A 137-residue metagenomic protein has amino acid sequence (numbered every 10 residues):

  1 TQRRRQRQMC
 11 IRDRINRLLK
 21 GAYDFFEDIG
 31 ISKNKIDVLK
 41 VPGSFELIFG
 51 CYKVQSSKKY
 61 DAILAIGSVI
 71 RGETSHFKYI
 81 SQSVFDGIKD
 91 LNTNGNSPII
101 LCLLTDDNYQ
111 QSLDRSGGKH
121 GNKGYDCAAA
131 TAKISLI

Functional and structural regions predicted by a protein language model:
T1-R7, I11: Single conserved hydrophobic/aromatic residue that forms the stacking wall/gate of nucleotide- or nucleobase-binding
R14-D28, S83-G87: Short, solvent-exposed amphipathic alpha-helices that sit in or adjacent to ligand/effector-binding or catalytic
Y23-K40: Short beta-strand elements in bilobed, periplasmic/extracellular small-molecule ligand-binding domains
E46-I88: Glycine-rich phosphate-binding loop
K78-T105, D114: Short, acidic/small-residue loops that bind anionic groups at enzyme active sites
D107-G121: Phosphate-binding/catalytic loops
K119-I137: A charged, well-structured terminal subsegment
